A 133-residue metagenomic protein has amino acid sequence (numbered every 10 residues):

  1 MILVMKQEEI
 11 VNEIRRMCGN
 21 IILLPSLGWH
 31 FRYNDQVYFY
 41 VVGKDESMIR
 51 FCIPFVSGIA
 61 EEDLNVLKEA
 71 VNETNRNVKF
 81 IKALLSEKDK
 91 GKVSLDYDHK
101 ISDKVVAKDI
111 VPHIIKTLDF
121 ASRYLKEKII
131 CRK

Functional and structural regions predicted by a protein language model:
M1-Y40, N77-S86: Charge-rich, low-complexity N-terminal segments
L3, Q7, V11, A60-L67 (+2 more regions): Generic alpha-helical secondary structure
L27-Y33, I49-F51, L95: Generic recognition of long tandem-repeat/solenoid scaffolds
D35, F55-S57, H99-I101: Non-catalytic surface loops within mature trypsin-like serine protease
F39-G58: A short acidic-to-branched-hydrophobic micro-motif
C52-K92, D96: Short, internal acidic amphipathic alpha-helical interface segments that mediate docking to partner proteins
L67-V78, D98-H99, D103-K133: Ampiphathic alpha-helical segments that act as solvent-exposed interaction surfaces
